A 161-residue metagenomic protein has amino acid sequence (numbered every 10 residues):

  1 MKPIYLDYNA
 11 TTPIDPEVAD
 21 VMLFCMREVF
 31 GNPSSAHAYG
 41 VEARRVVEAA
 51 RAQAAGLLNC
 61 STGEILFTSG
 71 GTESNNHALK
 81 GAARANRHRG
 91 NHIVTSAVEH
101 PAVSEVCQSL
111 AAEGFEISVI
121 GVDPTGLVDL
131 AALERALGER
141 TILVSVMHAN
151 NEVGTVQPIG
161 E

Functional and structural regions predicted by a protein language model:
M1-E161: Pyridoxal 5′-phosphate
